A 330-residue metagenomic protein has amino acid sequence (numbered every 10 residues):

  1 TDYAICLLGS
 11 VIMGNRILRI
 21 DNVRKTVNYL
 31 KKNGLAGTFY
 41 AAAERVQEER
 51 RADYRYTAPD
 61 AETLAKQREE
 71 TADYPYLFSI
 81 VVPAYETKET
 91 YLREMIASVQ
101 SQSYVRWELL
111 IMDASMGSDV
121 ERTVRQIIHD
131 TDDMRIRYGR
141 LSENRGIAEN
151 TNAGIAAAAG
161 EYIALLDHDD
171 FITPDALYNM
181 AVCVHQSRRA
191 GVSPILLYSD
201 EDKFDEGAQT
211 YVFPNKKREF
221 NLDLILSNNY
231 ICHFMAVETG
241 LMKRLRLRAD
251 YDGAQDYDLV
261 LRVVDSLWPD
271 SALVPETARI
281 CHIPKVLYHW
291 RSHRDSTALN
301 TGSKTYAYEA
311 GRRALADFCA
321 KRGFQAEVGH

Functional and structural regions predicted by a protein language model:
T26-S98, F324, G329-H330: N-proximal low-complexity "stem/linker" segments adjacent to membrane-targeting elements
I96-R106: Short, acidic, metal-binding catalytic loop of nucleotide-sugar glycosyltransferases
V105, D113-V124, E143: A conserved acidic beta->alpha catalytic loop
L141-A158: Glycine-rich, basic loop-to-helix element that forms the pyrophosphate-binding segment of sugar-nucleotide handling
I163: Short aromatic/hydrophobic "clamp" motif used to bind/position activated sugar donors
D167-F171, D200: The conserved acidic donor/metal-binding loop of glycosyltransferases
D175-Y211: Conserved donor NDP-sugar-binding/catalytic core segment of glycosyltransferases
N221-R313: Conserved nucleotide-sugar donor-binding catalytic segment
